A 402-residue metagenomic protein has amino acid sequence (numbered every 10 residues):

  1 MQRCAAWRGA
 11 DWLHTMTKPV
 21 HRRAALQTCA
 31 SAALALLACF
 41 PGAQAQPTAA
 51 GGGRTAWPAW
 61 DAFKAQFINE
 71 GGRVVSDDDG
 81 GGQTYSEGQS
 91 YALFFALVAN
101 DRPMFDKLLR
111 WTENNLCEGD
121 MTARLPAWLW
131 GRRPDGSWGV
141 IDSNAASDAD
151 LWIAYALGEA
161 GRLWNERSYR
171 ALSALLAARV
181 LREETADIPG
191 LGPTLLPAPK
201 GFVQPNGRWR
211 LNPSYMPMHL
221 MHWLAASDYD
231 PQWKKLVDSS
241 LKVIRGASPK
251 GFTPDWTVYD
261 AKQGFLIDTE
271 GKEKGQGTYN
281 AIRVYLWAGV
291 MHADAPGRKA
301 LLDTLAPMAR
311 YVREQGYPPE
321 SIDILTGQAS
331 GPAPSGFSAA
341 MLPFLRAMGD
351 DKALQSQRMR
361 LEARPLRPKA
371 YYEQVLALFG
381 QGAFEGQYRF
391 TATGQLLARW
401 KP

Functional and structural regions predicted by a protein language model:
H14-A33: N-terminal secretory signal peptides and thylakoid transit peptides that target proteins across membranes
P19, C39-R54: C-terminal segment of N-terminal export signals and the immediately downstream linker at the start of the mature
A49-P58, G82-S86, M121-L125, N144-D148 (+3 more regions): Extended ligand-binding clefts on enzyme/binding-domain cores
R54-S147: N-terminal carbohydrate-binding/catalytic regions of secreted carbohydrate-active enzymes
F63, A99, T112-N115, G119 (+8 more regions): Alpha-helical solenoid scaffolds that mediate protein-protein interactions, centered on TPR/SEL1-like repeats but also
G88-M104, W111-N114, L151-E166, M216-Y229 (+3 more regions): Well-ordered alpha-helical scaffold segments within catalytic/enzyme domains
T326-P402: C-terminal functional modules
